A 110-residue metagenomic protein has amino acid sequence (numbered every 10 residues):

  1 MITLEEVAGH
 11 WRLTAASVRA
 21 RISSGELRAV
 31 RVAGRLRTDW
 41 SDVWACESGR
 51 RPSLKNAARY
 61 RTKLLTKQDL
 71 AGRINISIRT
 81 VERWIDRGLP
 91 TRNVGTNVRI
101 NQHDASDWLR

Functional and structural regions predicted by a protein language model:
M1-A15, N56-R83: Polyanion-binding surface elements
L4, R28-P52, P90-R110: Short helix-start
W11-L36, I74-V98: Major-groove DNA-recognition helix of helix-turn-helix-type DNA-binding domains
S23, R50-R51, R61, I85: General secondary-structure edge motif
